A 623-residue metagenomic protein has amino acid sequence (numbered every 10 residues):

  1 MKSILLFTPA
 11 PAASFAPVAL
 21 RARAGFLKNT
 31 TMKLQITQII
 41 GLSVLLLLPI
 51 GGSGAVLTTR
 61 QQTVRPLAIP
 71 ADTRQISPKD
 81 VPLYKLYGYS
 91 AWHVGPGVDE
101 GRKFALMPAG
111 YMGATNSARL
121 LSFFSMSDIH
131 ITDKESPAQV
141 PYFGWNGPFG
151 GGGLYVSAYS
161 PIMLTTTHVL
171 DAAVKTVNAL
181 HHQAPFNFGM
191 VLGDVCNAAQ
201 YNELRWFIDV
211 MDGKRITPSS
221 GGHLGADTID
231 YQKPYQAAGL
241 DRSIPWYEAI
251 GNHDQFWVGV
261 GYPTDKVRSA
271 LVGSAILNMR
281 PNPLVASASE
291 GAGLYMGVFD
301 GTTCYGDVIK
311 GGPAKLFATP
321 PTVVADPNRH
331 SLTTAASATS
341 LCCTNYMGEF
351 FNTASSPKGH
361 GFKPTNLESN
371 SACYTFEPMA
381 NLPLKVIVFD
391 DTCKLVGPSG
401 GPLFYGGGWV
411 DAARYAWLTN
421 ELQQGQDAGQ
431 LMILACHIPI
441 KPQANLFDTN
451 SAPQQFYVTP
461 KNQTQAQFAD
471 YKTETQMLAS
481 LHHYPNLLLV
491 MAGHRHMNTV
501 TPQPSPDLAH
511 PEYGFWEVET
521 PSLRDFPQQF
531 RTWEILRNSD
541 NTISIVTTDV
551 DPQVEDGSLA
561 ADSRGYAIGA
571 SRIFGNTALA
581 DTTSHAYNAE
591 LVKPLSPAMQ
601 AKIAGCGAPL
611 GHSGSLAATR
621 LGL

Functional and structural regions predicted by a protein language model:
T30-I40: Bacterial N-terminal signal peptides that target proteins for export
I40-P49: Bacterial N-terminal signal peptides
A55-H181, N187-F188, E248, R268-A428 (+3 more regions): Metal-dependent phosphoesterase/phosphodiesterase active-site architecture
S125-S127, G189-D194, R242-N252, I433-H437 (+3 more regions): Active-site neighborhood of phospho(di)ester-bond hydrolases with catalytic His/Asp-centered motifs
D133, N197-A199, D254-G259, L395-G397 (+3 more regions): Active-site environment of divalent metal-dependent phosphoester hydrolases
I162-S274, N278: Core catalytic region of metal-dependent phosphoesterases/phosphodiesterases, especially metallo-beta-lactamase-like
V396-A416, Q423-L488: Active-site-proximal segments of metal-dependent phosphoesterases and phosphodiesterases across multiple
